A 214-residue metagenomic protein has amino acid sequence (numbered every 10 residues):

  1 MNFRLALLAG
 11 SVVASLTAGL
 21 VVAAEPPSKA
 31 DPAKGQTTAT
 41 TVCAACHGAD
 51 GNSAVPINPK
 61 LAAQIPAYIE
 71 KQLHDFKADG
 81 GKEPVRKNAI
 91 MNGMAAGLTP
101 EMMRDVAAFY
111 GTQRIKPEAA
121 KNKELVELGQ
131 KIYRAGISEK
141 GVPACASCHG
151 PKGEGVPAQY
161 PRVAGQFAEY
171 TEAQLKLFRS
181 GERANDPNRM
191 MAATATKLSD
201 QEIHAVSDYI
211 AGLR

Functional and structural regions predicted by a protein language model:
F3-V22: Gram-negative bacterial Sec-dependent N-terminal signal peptides
V22-A39, N52-I57, T112-S138: Electrostatic cytochrome c docking/interface patches
A30-D31, T38-V42, A49-G51, I65 (+3 more regions): His/Met- and acidic-residue-enriched segments that coordinate or traffic transition-metal cofactors and support
Q36-T40, A44, R134-A146, A158-A173: Sequence context surrounding c-type heme c attachment/ligation sites in exported
C43-A49, V106, V142-P151, V206: The canonical Cys-X-X-Cys-His
G48-G51, A63, G150, G165: Periodic glycine anchor positions in long extracellular repeat architectures
A54-A62, F76-K121, P157-R162, R179-L213: Axial heme c-ligation environment in periplasmic c-type cytochrome domains
Q64-A67, Q72, P161, Q166-F167: Extracellular/lumenal glycan-associated surfaces
